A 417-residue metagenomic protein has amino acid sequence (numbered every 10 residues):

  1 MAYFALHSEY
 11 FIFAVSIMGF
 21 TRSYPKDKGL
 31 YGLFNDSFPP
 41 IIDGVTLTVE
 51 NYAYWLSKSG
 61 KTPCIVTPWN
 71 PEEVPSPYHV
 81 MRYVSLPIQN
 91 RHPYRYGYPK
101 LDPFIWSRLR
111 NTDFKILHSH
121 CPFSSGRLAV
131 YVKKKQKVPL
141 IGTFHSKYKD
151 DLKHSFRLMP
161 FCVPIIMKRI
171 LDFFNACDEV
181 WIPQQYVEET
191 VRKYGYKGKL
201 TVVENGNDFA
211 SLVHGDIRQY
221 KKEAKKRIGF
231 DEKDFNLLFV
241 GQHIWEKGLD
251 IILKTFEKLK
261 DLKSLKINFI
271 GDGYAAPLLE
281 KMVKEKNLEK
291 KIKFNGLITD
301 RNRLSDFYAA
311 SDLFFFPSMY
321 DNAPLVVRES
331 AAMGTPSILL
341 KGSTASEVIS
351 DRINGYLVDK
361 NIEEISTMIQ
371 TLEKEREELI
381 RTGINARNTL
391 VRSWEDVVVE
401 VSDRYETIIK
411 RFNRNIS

Functional and structural regions predicted by a protein language model:
L47, F235-K260, Y274-E280: A conserved mid-protein helix/loop that constitutes part of the nucleotide-sugar donor-binding site
W69, Y186, G206: Carbohydrate-associated surface elements
F174, L297, S305-S311: Short alpha-helical donor nucleotide-sugar binding micro-motif in glycosyltransferases
L278-I298: Nucleotide-activated donor-binding/catalytic signature segment of Leloir-type glycosyltransferases, i.e., the conserved
M319: Aromatic "clamp/platform" in nucleotide-sugar-dependent glycosyltransferases that forms part of the donor/acceptor
V327, P336-L340: Short hydrophobic beta-strand element within catalytic cores of glycosyltransferases and related nucleotide-activated
D351-R352, Y356-I362, T371-R376: Conserved acidic donor-binding segment of nucleotide-sugar-dependent glycosyltransferases
T371, E378-R392, D396: A short, well-ordered alpha-helix in the C-terminal region of glycosyltransferases
